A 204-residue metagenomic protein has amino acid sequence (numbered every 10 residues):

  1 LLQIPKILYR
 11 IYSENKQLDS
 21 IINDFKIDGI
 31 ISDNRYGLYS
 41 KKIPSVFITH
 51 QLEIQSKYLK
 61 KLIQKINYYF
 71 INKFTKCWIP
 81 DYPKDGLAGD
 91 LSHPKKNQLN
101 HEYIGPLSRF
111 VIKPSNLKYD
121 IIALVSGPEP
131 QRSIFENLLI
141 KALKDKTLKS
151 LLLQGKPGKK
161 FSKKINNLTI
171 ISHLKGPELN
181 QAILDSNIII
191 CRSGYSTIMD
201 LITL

Functional and structural regions predicted by a protein language model:
L1-K6, N167-I171: Conserved nucleotide-sugar phosphate-binding/catalytic loop shared by glycosyltransferases and other
K6-S20, S172-L174, R192: Glycine-rich, highly charged phosphate/nucleotide-binding loops
E14-W78: Conserved nucleotide-sugar donor-interacting segment of glycosyltransferase catalytic cores, predominantly GT-B
I27, K42-I43, K73-T75, Q98 (+5 more regions): Short, well-ordered alpha-helix to beta-strand connector turns
L38-Y39, G86, P130-Q131, T197-I198: Short glycine-rich, flexible loops that bind phosphorylated cofactors or substrates
T49, I54-P130, Q154-G158: A nucleotide-sugar donor-handling region in carbohydrate enzymes
S92-H93, Y103-C191, I198: Donor-nucleotide binding loops and adjacent catalytic segments primarily of GT-B fold Leloir glycosyltransferases
